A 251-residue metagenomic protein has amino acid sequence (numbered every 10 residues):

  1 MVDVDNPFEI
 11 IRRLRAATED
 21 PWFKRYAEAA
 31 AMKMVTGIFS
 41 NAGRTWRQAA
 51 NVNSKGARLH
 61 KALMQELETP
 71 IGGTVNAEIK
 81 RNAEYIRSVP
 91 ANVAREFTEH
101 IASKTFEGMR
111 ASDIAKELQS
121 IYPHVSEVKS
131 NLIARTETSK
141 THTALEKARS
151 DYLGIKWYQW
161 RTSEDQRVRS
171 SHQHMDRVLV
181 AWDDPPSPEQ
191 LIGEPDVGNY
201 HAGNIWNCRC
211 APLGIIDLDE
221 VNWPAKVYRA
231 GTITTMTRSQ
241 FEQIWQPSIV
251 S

Functional and structural regions predicted by a protein language model:
M1-V125, I215-S251: N-terminal leader/targeting and assembly helices and adjacent pre-domain segments
V128-Y228: Acidic, glycine-rich two-metal-ion catalytic cores of nucleic acid-processing enzymes
